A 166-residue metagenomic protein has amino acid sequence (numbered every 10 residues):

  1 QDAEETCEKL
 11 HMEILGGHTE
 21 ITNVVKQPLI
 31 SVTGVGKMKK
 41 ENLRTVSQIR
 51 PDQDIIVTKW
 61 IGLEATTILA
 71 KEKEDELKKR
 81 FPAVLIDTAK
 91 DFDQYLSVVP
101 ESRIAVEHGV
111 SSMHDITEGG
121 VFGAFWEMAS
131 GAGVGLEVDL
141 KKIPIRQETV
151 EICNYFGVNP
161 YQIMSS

Functional and structural regions predicted by a protein language model:
Q1-S166: Helix-biased detector of long, well-ordered alpha-helical tracts
